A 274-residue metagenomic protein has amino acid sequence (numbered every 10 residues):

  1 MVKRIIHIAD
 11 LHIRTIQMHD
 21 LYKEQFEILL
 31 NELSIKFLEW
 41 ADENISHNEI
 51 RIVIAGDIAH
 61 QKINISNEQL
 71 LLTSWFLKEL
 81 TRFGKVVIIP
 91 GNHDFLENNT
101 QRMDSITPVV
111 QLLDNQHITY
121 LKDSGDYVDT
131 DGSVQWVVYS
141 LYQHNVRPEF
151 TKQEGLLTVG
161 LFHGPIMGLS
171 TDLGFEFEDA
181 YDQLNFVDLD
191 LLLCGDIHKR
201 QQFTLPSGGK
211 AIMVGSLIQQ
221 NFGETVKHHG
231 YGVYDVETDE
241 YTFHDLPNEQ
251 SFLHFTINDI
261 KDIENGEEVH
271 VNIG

Functional and structural regions predicted by a protein language model:
M1, E43-S46, V236-G274: Accessory, non-catalytic peripheral segments of nucleic-acid enzymes
M1-F76, R82, K152-E154: N-terminal active-site segment of His-dependent metallophosphoesterases
I6, Q135-V137, G232, S251: Conserved beta-strand elements of the Class I
H7-A9, R51-D57, K85-N92, T119-S124 (+4 more regions): Active-site neighborhood of phospho(di)ester-bond hydrolases with catalytic His/Asp-centered motifs
Q17-H19, G56-F76, F95-D114, F203-S207 (+1 more regions): Metal-dependent catalytic neighborhoods of phosphoester/phosphodiester hydrolases
F37-N44, V128-T130, N145-Q153, D262-G266: Short amphipathic alpha-helix with an adjacent loop that forms part of the alpha/beta core around
T73, E79, D94-Q183, V214-L217: Conserved catalytic scaffold of divalent metal-dependent phosphoesterases
D172-E240: Conserved beta-sheet core of the metallophosphoesterase superfamily
